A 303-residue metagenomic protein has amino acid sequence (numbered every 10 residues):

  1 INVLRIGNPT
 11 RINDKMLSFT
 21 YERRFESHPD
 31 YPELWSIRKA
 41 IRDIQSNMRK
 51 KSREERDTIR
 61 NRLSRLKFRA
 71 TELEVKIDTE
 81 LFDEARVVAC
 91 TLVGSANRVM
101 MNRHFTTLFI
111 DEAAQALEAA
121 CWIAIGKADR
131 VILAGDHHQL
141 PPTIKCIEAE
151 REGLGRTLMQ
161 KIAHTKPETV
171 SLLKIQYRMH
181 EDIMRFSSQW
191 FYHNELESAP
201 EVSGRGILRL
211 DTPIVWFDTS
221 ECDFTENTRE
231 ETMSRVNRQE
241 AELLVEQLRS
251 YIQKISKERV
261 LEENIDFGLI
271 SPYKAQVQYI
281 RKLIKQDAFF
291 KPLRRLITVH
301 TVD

Functional and structural regions predicted by a protein language model:
N2-V3: Low-complexity repeat regions of mature extracellularly deployed or surface/particle-associated proteins
I6-T10, D14, T20-R23, P29-D30 (+1 more regions): Conserved helicase motor core of SF1/SF2 NTP-dependent helicases
L17-T106: Conserved helicase NTPase catalytic core signature
